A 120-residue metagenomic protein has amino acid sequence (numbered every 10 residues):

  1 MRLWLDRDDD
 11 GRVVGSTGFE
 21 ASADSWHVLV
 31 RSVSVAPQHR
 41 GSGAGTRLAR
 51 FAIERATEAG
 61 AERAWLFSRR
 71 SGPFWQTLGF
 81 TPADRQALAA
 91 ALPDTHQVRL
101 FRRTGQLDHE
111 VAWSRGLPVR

Functional and structural regions predicted by a protein language model:
M1-G15: Conserved beta-hairpin
L5-R7, A112-G116: Short, well-ordered beta-strand micro-motif
G11-A21, W26-S34: Conserved beta-strand in the GNAT
V35, G41-E54, L66: Conserved acetyl-CoA-binding loop-helix of GNAT-fold acetyltransferases
L48, S71-F74: Conserved short alpha-helix immediately C-terminal to the canonical SAM/SAH-binding motif I of Rossmann-like
A56-R70: Conserved GNAT acetyl-CoA-binding A-motif
W65, T81-E110: Conserved catalytic-core motifs of GNAT/GCN5-like acyltransferases
W75, F80: Conserved active-site tyrosine of GNAT-family acetyltransferases
